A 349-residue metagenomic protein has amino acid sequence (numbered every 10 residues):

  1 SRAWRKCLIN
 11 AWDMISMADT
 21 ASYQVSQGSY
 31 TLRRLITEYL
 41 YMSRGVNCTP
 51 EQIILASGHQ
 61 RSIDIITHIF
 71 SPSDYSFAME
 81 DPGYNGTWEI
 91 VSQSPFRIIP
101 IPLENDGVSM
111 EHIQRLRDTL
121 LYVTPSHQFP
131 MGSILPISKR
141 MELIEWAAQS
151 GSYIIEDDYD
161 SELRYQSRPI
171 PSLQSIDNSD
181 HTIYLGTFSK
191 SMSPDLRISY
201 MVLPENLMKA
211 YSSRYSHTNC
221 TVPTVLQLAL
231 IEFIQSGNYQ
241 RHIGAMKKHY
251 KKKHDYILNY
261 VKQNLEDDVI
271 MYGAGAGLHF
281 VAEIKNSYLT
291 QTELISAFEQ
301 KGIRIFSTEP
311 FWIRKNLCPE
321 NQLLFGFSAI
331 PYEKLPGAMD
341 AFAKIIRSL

Functional and structural regions predicted by a protein language model:
L8-G151, I155, S161-L163, R168-S179 (+4 more regions): Conserved core of the PLP fold type I
D19, A276-L278, N321-L323: Short amphipathic alpha-helical segments
G83, K248-L258, V269-E283, T290 (+1 more regions): Conserved glycine-rich beta-strand-loop-beta hairpin in the small C-terminal domain of fold type I
L103, P130-I134, S216-T221, K247-K248 (+4 more regions): Short, contiguous acidic/charged loop-to-helix segments that flank catalytic cores in large enzymes
I183-Q263, I270-A274: PLP-dependent aminotransferase class I/II
L203, V281-S287, I305-I346: Conserved PLP-binding active-site segment of the aspartate aminotransferase-like
V261-K262, E266, F311-I313: Cytosolic nucleotide-binding catalytic cores of signal-transduction proteins
